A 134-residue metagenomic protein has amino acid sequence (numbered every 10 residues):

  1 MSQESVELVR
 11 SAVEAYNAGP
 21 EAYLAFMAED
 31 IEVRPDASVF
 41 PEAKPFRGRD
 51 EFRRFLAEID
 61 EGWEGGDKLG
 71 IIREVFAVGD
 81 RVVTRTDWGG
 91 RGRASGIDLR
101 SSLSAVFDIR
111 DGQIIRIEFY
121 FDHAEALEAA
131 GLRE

Functional and structural regions predicted by a protein language model:
M1-E134: C-terminal and inter-domain tail/linker signature
